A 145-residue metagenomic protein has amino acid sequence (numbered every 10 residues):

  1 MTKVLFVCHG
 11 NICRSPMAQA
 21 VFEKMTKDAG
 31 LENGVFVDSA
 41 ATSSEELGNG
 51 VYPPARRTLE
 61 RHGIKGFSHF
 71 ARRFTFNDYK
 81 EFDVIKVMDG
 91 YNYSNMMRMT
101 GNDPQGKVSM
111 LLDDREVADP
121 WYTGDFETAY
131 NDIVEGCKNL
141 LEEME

Functional and structural regions predicted by a protein language model:
M1-D78, E142-E145: Conserved active-site segments centered on acidic
D78, V84, M88-E145: Phosphate-binding/catalytic loops
